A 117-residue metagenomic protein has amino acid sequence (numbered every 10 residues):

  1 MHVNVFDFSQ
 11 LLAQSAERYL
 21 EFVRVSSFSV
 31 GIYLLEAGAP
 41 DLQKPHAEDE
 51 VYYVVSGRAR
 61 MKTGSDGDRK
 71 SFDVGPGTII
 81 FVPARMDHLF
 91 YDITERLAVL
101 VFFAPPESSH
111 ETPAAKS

Functional and structural regions predicted by a protein language model:
M1-I32, L42, T112-S117: A short, N-terminal "cap"/entry segment at the start of jelly-roll beta-barrel domains of the cupin/DSBH fold
L20-V23, P40-H46, T63-G64, K70-D73 (+2 more regions): Short histidine-centered beta-strand/loop micro-motifs that create catalytic or ligand/metal-coordination sites
S27-F28, D66, E95-R96: Short strand-connecting beta-turns/loops that link adjacent beta-strands
L34-L35, H46-M61: Short, conserved beta-strand element in jelly-roll/cupin
P40-D41, R60, I79-I80, A84-L89: Histidine-centered metal-chelating micro-motifs
M61-T63, V99: Short hydrophobic/aromatic-rich beta-strand segments that constitute the beta-sheet cores of beta-sandwich/beta-barrel
D66-A84: Short acidic-glycine-tyrosine-enriched beta hairpin
G75, A84-S109: Ligand-binding loop in jelly-roll beta-barrel domains
